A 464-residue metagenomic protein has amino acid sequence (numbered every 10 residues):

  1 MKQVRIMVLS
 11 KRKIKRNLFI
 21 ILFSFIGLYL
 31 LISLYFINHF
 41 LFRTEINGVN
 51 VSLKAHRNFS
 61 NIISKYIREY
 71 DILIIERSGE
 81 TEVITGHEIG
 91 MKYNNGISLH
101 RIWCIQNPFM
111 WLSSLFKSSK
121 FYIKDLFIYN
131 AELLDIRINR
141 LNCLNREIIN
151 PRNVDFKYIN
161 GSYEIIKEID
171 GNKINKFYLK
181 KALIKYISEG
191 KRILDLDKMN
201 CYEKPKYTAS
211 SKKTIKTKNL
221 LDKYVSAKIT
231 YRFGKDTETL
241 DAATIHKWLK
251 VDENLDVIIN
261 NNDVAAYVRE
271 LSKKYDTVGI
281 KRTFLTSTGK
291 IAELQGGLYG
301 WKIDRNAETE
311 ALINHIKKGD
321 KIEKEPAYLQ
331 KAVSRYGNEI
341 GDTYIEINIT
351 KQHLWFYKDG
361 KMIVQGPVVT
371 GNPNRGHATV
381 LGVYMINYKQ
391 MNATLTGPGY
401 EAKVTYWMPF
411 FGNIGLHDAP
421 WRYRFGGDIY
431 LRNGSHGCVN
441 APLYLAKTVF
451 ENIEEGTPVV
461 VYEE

Functional and structural regions predicted by a protein language model:
K2-A402, Y406, I453-E455, V460-E464: Surface-exposed, secretory/extracytoplasmic low-complexity segments enriched in Ser/Thr/Asn/Gly/Pro
W407-V461: Active-site scaffold segments
